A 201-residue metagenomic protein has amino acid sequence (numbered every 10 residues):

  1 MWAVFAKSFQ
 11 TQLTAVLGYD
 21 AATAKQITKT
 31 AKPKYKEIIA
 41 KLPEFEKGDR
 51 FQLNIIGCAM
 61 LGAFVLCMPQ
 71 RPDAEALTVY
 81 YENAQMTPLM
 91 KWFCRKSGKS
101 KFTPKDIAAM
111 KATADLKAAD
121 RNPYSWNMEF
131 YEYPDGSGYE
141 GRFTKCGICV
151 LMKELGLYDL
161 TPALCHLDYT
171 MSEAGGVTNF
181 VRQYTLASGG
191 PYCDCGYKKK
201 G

Functional and structural regions predicted by a protein language model:
M1-M68: N-terminal, charged low-complexity regulatory/assembly segments
L13, F64, M68, K117-A118 (+2 more regions): Hydrophobic, Leu/Ile/Phe/Ala-enriched alpha-helical segments that form helix-helix packing faces
I55, A59, L167, G190: Short, well-structured alpha-helical interface segments that form or flank functional binding sites
I56-G62, L66-L155: Amphipathic interaction/junction segments at domain boundaries or subunit interfaces
N122, S188-G189: A short catalytic or substrate-binding loop motif that flags glycine-/basic-rich loops and adjacent residues that bind
E129-A187: Short, hydrophobic/π-rich interface segment
D135, K199-G201: Short acidic-glycine loop/turn motifs at beta-strand connectors
G189-K199: C-terminal edge-of-domain segments
